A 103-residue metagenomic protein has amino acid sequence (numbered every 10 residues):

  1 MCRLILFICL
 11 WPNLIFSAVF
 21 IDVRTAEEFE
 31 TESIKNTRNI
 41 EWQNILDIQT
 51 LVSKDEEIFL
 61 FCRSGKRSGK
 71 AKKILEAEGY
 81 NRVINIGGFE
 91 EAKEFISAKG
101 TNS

Functional and structural regions predicted by a protein language model:
M1-I8: Sec-dependent signal peptide recognition, specifically the positively charged N-region followed immediately by
P12-I15: N-terminal signal peptide c-region/cleavage motif recognized by signal peptidases
A18, A26-E57, K66-S103: Rhodanese-like catalytic fold shared by cysteine-dependent sulfurtransferases and DSP/PTP-type phosphatases
F61: Short, surface-exposed ligand- or partner-binding patches at beta-edge/loop junctions that are enriched in aromatics
